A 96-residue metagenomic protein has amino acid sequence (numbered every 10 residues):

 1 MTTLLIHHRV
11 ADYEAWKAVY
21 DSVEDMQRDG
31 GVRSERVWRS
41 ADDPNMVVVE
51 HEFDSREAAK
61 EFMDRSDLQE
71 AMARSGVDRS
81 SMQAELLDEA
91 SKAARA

Functional and structural regions predicted by a protein language model:
M1-Q69, R74-A96: Short S/T/G/P-rich N-terminal loop/turn motif that feeds into the first structured element of a domain
